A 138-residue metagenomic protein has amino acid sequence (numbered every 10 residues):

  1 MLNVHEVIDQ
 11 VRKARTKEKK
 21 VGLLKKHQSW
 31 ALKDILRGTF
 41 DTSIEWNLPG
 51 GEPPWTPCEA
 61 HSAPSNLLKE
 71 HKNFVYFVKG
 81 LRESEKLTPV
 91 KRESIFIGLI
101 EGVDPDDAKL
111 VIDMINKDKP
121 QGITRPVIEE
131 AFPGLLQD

Functional and structural regions predicted by a protein language model:
M1-D138: N-terminal nucleic-acid-engaging modules of covalent nucleotidyltransferase systems
